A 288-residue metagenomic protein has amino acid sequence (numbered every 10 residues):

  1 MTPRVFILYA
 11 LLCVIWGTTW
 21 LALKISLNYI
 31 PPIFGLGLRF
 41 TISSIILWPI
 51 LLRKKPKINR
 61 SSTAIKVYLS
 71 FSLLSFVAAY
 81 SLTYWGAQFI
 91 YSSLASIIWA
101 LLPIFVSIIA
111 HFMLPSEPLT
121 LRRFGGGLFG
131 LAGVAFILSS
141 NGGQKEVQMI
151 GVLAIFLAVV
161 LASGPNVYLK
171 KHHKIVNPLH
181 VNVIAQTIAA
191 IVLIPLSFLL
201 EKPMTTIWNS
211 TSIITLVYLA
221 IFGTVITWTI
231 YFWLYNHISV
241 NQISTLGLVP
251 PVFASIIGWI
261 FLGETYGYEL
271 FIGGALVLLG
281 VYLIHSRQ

Functional and structural regions predicted by a protein language model:
M1-F34, W85, K145-K171, I191-V192: Glycine-/small-residue-enriched transmembrane alpha-helix faces in small-molecule transporters and effluxers
I15, T19-W20, W48-W99, V134-F136 (+1 more regions): Specific transmembrane alpha-helical segments of multi-pass solute transporters/efflux pumps, especially DMT/EamA
T18, A22-I25, Y29, S43-S61 (+4 more regions): Membrane-interface helix-cap regions at the ends of transmembrane helices in multi-pass membrane proteins
T19, I42-I46, I98-M113, L128 (+5 more regions): Alpha-helical transmembrane segments of compact multi-pass small-molecule transporters, enriched in specific families
N28-S43, W85-P103, Q148-V160, T211-I221: Structural signature of hydrophobic alpha-helical transmembrane segments
L36-L38, F76, L94-L101, Y168-I191 (+2 more regions): Helix-helix packing/entry segments at the starts of transmembrane helices
L47, L101, I109, L121-S140 (+3 more regions): Hydrophobic transmembrane alpha-helices of multi-pass small-molecule transport proteins
L47, V106-I108, F112-M113, Q144-E201 (+1 more regions): Transmembrane alpha-helical segments that form core, pore/gating elements of small-molecule transporters/exporters
